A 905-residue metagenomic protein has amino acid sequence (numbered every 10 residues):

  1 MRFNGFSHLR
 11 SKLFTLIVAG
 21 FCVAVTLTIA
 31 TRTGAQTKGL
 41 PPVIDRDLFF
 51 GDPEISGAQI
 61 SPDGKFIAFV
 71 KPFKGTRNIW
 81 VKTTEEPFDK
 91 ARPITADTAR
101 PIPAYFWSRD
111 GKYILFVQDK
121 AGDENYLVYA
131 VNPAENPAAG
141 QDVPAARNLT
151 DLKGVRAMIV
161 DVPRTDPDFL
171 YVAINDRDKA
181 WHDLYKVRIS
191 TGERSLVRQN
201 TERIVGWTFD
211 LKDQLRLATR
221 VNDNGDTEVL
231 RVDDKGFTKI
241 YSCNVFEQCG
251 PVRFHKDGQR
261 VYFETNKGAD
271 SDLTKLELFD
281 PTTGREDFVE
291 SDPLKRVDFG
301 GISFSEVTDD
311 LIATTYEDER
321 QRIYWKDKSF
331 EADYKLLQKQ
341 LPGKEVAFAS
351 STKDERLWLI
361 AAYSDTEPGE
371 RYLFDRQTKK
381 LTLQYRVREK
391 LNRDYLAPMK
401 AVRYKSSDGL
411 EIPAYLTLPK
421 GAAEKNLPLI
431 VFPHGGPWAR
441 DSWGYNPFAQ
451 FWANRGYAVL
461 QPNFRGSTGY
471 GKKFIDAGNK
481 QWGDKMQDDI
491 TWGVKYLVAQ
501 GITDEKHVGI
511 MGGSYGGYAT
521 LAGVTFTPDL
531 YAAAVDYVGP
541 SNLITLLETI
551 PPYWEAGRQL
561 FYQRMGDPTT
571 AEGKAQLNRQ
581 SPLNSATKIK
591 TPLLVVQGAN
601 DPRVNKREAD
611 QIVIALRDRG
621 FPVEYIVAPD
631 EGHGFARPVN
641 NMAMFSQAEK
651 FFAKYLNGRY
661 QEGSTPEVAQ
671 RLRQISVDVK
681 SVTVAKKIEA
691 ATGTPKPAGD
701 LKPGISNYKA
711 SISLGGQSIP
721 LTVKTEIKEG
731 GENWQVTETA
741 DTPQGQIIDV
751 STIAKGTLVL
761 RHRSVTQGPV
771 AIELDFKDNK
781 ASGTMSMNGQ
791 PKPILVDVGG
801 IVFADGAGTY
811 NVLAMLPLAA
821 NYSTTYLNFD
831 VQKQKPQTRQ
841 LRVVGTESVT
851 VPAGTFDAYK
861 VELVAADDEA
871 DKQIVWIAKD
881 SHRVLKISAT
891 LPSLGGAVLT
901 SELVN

Functional and structural regions predicted by a protein language model:
M1-S11: N-terminal secretory signal peptides that target proteins for export/translocation
K12-T28: Bacterial N-terminal signal peptides
T37-I55, F88-A91, E331-G343: A short helix->beta-strand "capping" segment at the edge of beta-propeller domains
D47-R77, W358-L359: Beta-strand-rich domains and repeat architectures in extracellular enzymes and scaffolds, especially beta-propellers
D52-P53, K74-I79, D97-I102, D110-P413 (+3 more regions): Peripheral, non-catalytic segments that deliver or gate enzyme domains
A422-L427, F432-G471, N605: Short substrate-entry loop that stabilizes the transition state in hydrolases
P462-A690: Active-site-proximal cap/loop segments of hydrolase catalytic domains
A691-M787, A820-N905: Acidic, serine/threonine-rich low-complexity disordered tracts
